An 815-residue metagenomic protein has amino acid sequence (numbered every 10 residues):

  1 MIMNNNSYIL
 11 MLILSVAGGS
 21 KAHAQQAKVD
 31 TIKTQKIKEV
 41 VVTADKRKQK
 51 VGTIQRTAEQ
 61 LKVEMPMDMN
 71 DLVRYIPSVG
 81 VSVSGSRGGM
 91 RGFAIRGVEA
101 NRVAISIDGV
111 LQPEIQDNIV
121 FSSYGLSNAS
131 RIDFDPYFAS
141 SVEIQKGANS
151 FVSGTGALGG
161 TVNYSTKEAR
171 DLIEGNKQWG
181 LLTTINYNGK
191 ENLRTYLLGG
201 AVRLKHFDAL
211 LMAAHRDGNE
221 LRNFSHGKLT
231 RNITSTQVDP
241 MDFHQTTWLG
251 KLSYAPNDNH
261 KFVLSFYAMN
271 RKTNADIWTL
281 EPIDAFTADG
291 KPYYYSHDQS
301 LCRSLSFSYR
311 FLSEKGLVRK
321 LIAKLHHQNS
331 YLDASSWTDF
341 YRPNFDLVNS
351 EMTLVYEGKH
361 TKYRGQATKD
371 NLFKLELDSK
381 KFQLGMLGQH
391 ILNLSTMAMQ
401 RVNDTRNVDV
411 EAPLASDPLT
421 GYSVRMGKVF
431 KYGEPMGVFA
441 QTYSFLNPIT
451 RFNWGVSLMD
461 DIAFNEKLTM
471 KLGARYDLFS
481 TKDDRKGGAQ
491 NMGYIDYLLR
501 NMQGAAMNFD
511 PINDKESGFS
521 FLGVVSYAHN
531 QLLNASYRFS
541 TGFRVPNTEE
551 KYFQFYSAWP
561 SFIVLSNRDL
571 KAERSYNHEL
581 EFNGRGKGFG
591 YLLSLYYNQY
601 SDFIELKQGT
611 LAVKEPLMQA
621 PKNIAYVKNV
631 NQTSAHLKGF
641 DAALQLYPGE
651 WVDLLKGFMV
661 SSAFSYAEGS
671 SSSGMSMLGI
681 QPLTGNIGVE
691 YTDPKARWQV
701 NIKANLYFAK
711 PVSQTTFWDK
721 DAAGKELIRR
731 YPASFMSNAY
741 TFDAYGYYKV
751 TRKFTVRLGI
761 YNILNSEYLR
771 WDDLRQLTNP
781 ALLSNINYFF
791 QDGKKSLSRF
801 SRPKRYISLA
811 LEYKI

Functional and structural regions predicted by a protein language model:
K28, D239-M241, N259-V318, N329-L347 (+1 more regions): Flexible loop and strand-edge segments within Gram-negative outer membrane beta-barrel domains
K33-L172, L580: Acidic, small-polar-rich N-terminal luminal/periplasmic segments of exported/outer-membrane proteins
Q116, K272-N274, W278-A285, Y331 (+8 more regions): Surface-exposed extracellular loop regions of Gram-negative outer-membrane beta-barrel proteins, predominantly
Q178-L182, K190-E191, T195, G199-Y295: Periplasmic-side early beta-strands and strand-to-turn transitions of outer-membrane beta-barrels
N219, S601-D602, L606, F658 (+2 more regions): C-terminal beta-signal and adjacent terminal beta-strands/loops of Gram-negative outer-membrane beta-barrel proteins
T287-E314, F445-R451, M507-S520, A528 (+8 more regions): Outer-membrane beta-barrel signature, preferentially recognizing the C-terminal barrel domain of Gram-negative
Q389-L532, Y556-A558: Signature of Gram-negative outer-membrane beta-barrel scaffolds
N465-M470, Y596-Y600, I604, G609-V613 (+2 more regions): Gram-negative outer-membrane beta-barrel transporters
